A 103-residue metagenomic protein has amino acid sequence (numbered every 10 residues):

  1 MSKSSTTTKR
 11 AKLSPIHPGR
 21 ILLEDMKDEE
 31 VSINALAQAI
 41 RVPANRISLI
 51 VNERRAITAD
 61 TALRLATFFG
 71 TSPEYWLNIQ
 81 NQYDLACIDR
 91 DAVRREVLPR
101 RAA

Functional and structural regions predicted by a protein language model:
S5-V31, N78: A short, Lys/Arg-rich alpha-helix, primarily the initiator
A35, R46, Y75: Residues in the helix-turn-helix
A35-Q38, L65: Short alpha-helical "recognition helix" segments of helix-turn-helix
V42-I57, R64-A66: Recognition helix of helix-turn-helix/homeodomain-like DNA-binding domains that insert into the DNA major groove
R54-D60, L85-I88: Short, solvent-exposed alpha-helical "recognition" segments
D60-N78: DNA major-groove recognition helix of helix-turn-helix/homeodomain DNA-binding modules
T67, L77-A103: Short, charged recognition helix plus adjacent turn of helix-turn-helix-like nucleic-acid-binding domains
